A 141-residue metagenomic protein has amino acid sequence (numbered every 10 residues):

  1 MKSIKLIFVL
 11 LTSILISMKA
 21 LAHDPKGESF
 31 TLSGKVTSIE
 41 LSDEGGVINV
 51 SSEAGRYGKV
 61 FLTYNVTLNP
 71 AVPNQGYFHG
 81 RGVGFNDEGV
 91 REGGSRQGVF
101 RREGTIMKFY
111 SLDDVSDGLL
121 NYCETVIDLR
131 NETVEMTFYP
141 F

Functional and structural regions predicted by a protein language model:
M1-F8: Bacterial N-terminal signal peptides that target proteins for export
V9-L10, A20: Cleavable N-terminal signal peptides
S13: Conserved catalytic core of nucleotide polymerization and phosphodiester-bond processing enzymes
L21-F141: Beta-strand-enriched cores of mature, soluble protein domains
